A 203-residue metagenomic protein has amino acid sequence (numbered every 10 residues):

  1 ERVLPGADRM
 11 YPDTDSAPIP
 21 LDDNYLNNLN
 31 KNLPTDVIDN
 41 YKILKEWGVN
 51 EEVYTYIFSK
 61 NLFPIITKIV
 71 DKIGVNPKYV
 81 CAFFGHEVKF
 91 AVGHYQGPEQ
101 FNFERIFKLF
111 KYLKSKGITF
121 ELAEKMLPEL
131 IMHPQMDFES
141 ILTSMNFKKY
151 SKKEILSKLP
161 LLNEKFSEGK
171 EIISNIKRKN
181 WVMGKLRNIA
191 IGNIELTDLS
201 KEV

Functional and structural regions predicted by a protein language model:
E1-V203: Charged, compositionally biased, marginally structured helical/coil segments
